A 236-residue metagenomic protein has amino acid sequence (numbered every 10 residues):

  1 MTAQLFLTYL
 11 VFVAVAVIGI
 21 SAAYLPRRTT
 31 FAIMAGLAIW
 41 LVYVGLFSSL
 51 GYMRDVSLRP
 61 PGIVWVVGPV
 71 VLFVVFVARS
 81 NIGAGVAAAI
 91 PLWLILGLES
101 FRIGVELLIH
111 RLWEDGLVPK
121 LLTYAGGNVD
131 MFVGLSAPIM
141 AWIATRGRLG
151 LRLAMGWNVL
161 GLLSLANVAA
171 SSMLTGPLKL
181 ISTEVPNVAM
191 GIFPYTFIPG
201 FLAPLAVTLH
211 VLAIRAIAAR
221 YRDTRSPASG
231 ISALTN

Functional and structural regions predicted by a protein language model:
M1-V15, D55-V67, T196: Hydrophobic transmembrane alpha-helical segments in integral membrane proteins
Y9-G19, V67-S80, F132-A141, F197-R215: Hydrophobic cores of alpha-helical transmembrane segments in multi-pass inner/ER membrane proteins, independent
Y24-R27, R79-G85, L212-A228: Membrane-interface capping segments at transmembrane-helix boundaries
P26-L37, I90-W93, G150-G156: Membrane-interfacial loop-to-transmembrane alpha-helix junctions, especially the N-terminal start
I39-R111: A glycine-rich, hydrophobic loop/mini-helix early in the fold
G83-G150: Membrane-proximal helix-loop-helix units in multi-pass membrane proteins
A154-A170: Hydrophobic alpha-helical membrane-insertion segments
G176-F197: Short, membrane-exposed interhelical loops at transmembrane-helix boundaries
